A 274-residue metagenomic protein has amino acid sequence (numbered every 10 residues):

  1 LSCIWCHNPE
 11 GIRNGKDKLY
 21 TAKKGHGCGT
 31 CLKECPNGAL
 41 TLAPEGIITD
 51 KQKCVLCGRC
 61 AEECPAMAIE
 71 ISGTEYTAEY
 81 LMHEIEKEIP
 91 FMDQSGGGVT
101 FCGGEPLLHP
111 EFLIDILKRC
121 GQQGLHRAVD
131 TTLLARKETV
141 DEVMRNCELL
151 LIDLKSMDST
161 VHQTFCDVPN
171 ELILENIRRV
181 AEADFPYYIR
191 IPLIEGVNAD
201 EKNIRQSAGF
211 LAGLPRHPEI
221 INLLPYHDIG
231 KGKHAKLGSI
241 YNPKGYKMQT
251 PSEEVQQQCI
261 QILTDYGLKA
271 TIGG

Functional and structural regions predicted by a protein language model:
S2, T271-G274: Acidic carboxylate-rich catalytic motifs and surrounding loops in phosphoryl-/glycosyl-chemistry enzymes
I4-N14, T30-T49, R59-T74: Iron-sulfur cluster-binding cysteine motifs and their immediate structural context in ferredoxin-like electron-transfer
R13, Y20-T21, Q163-P169, G238-M248: Short glycine-enriched, charge-decorated loop/helix-capping segments at active-site entrances that position
K24-H26, C54: Short Cys/His-rich zinc-binding micro-motifs
S72, L224, G273-G274: Conserved beta-strand termini and adjacent loop/short-helix elements that scaffold enzyme active sites in alpha/beta
E79-K236: Conserved AdoMet/S-adenosylmethionine-binding subsite of the radical SAM
R179-Y187, L214-R216, V255-I272: A structural motif corresponding to the C-terminal end of an alpha-helix and its immediate exit/capping segment
G209-P215, E219, H234-I262: A structural motif corresponding to the C-terminal lobe/cap of the Radical SAM core domain
